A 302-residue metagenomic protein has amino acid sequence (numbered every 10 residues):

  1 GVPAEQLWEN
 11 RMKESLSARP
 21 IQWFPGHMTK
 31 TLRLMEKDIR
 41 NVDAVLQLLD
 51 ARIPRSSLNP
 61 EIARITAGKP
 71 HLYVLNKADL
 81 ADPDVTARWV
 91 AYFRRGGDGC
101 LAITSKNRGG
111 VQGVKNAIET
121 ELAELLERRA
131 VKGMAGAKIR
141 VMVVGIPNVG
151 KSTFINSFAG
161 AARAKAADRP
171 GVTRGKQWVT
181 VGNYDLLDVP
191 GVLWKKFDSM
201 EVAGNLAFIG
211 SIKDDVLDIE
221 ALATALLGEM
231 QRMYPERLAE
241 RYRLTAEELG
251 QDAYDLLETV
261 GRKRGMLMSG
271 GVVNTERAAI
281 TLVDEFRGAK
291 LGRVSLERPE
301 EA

Functional and structural regions predicted by a protein language model:
G1-V45, R52-I53, L58-E61, I65-H71 (+4 more regions): Helix-rich effector regions associated with P-loop NTPase G domains
Q47, Y73-L75, V143: Structural beta-sheet core signal
A81-V144: Canonical P-loop GTPase G-domain recognition
G113, A117, T153, S157 (+2 more regions): Alpha-helical scaffold segments in soluble metabolic enzymes
G136-I139, A161, K176: Short coil/loop residues immediately preceding or within conserved phosphate-binding loops of NTP-utilizing enzyme
V141-G160, V189: Glycine-rich phosphate-binding P-loop
R163-K165: Conserved AMP-binding A3 loop
